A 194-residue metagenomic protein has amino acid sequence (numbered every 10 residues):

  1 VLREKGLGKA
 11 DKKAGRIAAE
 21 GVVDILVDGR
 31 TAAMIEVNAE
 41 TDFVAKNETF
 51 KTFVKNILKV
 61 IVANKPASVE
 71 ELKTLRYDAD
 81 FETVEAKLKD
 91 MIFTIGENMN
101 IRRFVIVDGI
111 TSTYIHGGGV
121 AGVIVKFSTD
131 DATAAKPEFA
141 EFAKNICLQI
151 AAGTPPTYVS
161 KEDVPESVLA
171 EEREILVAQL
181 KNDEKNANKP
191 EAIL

Functional and structural regions predicted by a protein language model:
V1-I193: N-terminal assembly/interaction segments in proteins that build large macromolecular machines
